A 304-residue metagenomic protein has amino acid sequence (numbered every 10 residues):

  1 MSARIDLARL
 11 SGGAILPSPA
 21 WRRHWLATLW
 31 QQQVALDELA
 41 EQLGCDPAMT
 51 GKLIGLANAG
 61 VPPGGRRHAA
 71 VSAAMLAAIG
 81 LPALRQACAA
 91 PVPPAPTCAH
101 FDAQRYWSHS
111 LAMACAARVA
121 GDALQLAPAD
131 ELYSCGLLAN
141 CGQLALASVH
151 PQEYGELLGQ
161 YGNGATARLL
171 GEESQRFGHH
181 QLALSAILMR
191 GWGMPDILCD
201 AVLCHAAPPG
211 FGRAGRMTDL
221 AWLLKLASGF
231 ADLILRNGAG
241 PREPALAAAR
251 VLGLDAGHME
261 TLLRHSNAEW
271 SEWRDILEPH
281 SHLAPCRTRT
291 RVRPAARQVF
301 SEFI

Functional and structural regions predicted by a protein language model:
M1-L158, G162-P244, F300: Conserved alpha-helical "signature site" that marks functionally important helical segments or helix/loop junctions
L188-D200, M217-I304: Divalent metal-dependent phosphate-bond-processing catalytic cores, especially two-metal-ion Mg2+/Mn2+ enzymes that act
